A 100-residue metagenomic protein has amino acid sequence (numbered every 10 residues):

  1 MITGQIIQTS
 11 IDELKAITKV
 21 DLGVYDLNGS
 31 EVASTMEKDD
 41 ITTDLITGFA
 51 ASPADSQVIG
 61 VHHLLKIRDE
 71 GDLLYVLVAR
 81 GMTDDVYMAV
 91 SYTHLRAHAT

Functional and structural regions predicted by a protein language model:
M1-H62: Structured interaction and signal-relay segments at domain junctions
T35, L77-V78: Short linear motifs in exposed loops
I46-F49, M88-Y92: Surface-exposed beta-strand edges and their flanking turn/coil or helix-capping segments
Q57-R68, L73-V76: A short beta-strand signature within small-molecule sensing/ligand-binding domains used in signal transduction
V78-V90: Regulatory loop-to-helix N-cap segments in sensory/regulatory domains that couple ligand/signal detection
T93-T100: Conserved small/polar residues in nucleotide/adenosyl-binding loops
